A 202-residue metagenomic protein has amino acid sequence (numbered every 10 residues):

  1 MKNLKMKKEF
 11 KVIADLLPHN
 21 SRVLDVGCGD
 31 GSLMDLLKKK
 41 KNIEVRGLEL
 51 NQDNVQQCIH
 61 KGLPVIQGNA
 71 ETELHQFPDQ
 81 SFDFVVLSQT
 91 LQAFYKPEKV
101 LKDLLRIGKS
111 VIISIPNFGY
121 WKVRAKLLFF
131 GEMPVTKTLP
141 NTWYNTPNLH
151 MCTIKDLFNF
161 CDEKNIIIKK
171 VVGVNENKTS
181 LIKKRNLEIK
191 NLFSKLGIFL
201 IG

Functional and structural regions predicted by a protein language model:
L4-N20: Conserved alpha-helix/loop element of class I SAM-dependent methyltransferases that forms part of the SAM/SAH-binding
H19, Q80-S81, I107: Alpha-helix C-terminal capping/helix-to-coil transition sites in glycosyltransferase folds
G27-G29: Class I SAM-dependent methyltransferase "Motif I" SAM/SAH-binding loop
S32, L36-E73: Class I SAM-dependent methyltransferase SAM/SAH-binding core
E73-D79: Short conserved loop adjoining the S-adenosyl-L-methionine
F84-K96: A short SAM/SAH-binding and catalytic strip from SAM-dependent methyltransferases
E98-D103, S110-G202: S-adenosyl-L-methionine-dependent methyltransferase catalytic module, highlighting the catalytic core
